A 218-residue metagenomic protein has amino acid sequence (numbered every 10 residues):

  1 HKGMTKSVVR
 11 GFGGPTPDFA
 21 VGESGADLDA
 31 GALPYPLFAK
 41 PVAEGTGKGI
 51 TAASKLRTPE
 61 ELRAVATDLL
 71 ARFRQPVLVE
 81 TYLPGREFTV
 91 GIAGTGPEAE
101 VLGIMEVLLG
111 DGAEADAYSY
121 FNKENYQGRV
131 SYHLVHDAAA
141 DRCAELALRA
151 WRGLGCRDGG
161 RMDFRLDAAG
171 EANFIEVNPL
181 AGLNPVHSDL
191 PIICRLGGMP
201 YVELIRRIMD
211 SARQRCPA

Functional and structural regions predicted by a protein language model:
H1-L78, P84-G85: Active-site nucleotide/adenylate-binding loops and adjacent lid/helix of ATP-dependent enzymes
G13, D137-A218: ATP-dependent carboxylate activation and anion-phosphoryl transfer catalytic cores that bind Mg-ATP to form
A26-L28, E87-F88, A169, A212: Short secondary-structure boundary/hinge segments and terminal tails
V42-E44, K123-N125, L180-L183: Short connector loops/turns at beta-strand edges and beta->alpha or beta->beta junctions
T46, L109-G112, G182: Conserved protein kinase catalytic core
T46-G49, G128-V130, P185-S188: Short small-residue beta-strand/loop micro-motif enriched in glycine and branched aliphatics
T58-A138, R142-E145, L166-N173: Phosphate-binding site of ATP-dependent enzymes
